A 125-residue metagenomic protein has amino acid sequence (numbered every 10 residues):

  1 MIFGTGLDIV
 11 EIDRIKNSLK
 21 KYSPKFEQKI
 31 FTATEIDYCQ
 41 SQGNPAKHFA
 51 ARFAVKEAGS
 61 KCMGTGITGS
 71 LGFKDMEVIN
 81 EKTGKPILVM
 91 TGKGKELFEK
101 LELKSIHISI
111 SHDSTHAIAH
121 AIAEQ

Functional and structural regions predicted by a protein language model:
M1-Q125: Core catalytic alpha/beta fold that binds nucleotide/phospho-ligands
